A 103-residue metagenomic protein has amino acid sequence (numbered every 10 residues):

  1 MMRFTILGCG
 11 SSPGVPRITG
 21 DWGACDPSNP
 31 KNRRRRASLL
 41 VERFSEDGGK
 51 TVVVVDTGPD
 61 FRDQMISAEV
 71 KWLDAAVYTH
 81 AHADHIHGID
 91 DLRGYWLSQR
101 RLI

Functional and structural regions predicted by a protein language model:
M2-A68: Conserved beta-strand hairpin/beta-sheet module of binuclear metal-dependent hydrolase folds, prominently
K50-I103: Active-site metal-binding motif and surrounding structural segment of the metallo-beta-lactamase
